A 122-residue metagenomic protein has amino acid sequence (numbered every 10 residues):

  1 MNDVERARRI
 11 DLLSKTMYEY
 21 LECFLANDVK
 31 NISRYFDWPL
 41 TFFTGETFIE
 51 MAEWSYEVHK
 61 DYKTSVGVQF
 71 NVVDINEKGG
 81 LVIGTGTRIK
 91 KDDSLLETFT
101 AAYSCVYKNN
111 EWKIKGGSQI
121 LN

Functional and structural regions predicted by a protein language model:
M1-K30, R34-W38: Short, low-complexity N-terminal intrinsically disordered segments enriched in polar/charged residues
R9, M51-T98: Surface-exposed, charged secondary-structure patches
K30-S65: Short solvent-exposed beta->alpha transition segments
F36, G86-R88, S118: Short beta-strand segments enriched in hydrophobic/aromatic residues within well-folded beta-rich domains
T44, G84-G86, G116: Residue-level recognition of conserved beta-strand positions in structured domain cores
T47, D93-S94, N110: Detector for glycine-centered tight turns/loop "hinges" at secondary-structure junctions
T98-N122: Short beta-strand edge/turn micro-motifs at domain boundaries
